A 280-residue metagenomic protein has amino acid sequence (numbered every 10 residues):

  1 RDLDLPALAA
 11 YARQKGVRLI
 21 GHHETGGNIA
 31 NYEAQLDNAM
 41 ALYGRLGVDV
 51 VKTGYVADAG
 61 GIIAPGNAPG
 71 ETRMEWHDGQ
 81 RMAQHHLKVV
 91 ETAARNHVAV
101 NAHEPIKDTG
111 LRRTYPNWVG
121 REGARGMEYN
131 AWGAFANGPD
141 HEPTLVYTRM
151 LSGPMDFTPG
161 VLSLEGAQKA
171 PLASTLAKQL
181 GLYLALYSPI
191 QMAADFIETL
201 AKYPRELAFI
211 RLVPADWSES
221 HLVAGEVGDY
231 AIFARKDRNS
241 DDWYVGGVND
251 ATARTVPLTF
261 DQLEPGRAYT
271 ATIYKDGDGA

Functional and structural regions predicted by a protein language model:
R1-G166, A170: Aromatic- and carboxylate-enriched substrate-binding clefts and catalytic-loop regions of carbohydrate-active enzymes
G54, V100, A185, V245 (+1 more regions): Hydrophobic, well-ordered secondary-structure elements that form the walls of internal hydrophobic environments
A57, I197-T199, N249, Q262 (+1 more regions): A mature extracytoplasmic/lumenal domain signature
G166-L186, Q191, D237-D242, G247-R254: Long hydrophobic segments that form regular secondary structure
A177-A224: Catalytic cores of secreted or luminal carbohydrate-active enzymes
L207-R211, W217-S220, A224-A231, R235-W243 (+1 more regions): Self-processing/autoproteolytic domain segments and adjacent N-terminal interaction modules in large, modular
V227-R267: Carbohydrate-binding surface patches
T272-A280: Solvent-exposed beta-strand/loop surfaces of large extracellular or lumenal domains
